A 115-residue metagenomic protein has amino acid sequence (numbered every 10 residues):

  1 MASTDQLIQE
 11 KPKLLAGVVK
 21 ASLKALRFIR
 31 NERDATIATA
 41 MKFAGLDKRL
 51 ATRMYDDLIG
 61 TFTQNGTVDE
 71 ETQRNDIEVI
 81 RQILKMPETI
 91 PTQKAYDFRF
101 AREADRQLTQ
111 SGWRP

Functional and structural regions predicted by a protein language model:
M1-A2, L7-I8: Short glycine- and hydrophobic/aromatic-rich loop-to-beta-strand nucleating segment in the catalytic cores
I8-Q9, T63, Y96-A101: Generic, ordered loop/turn and secondary-structure boundary motif
E10-E88: Secondary-structure end/capping motifs
R81-P115: Conserved C-terminal helix/tail region of periplasmic/extracytoplasmic solute-binding proteins
